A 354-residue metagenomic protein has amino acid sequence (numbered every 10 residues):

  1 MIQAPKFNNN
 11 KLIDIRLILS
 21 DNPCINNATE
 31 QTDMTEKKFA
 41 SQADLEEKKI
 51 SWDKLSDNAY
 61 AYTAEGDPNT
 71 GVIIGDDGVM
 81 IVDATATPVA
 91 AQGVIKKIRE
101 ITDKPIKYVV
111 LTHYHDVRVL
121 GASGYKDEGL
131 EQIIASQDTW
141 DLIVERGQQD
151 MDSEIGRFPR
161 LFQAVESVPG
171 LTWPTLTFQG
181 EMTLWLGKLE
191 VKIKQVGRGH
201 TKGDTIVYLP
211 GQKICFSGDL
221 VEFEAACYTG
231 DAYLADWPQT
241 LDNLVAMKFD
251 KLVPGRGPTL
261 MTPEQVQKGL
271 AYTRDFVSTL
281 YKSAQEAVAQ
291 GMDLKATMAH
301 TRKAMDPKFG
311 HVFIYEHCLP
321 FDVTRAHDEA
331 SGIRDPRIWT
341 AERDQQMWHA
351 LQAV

Functional and structural regions predicted by a protein language model:
I18-D77: Zn-dependent metallo-beta-lactamase
S51-K97, T205-G218: Conserved beta-strand hairpin/beta-sheet module of binuclear metal-dependent hydrolase folds, prominently
V82-A84, K107-H115, I134-Q137, V196 (+2 more regions): Active-site neighborhood of phospho(di)ester-bond hydrolases with catalytic His/Asp-centered motifs
V89, Y114-L120, W140-V144, T201-D204 (+2 more regions): Active-site environment of divalent metal-dependent phosphoester hydrolases
K96-T177, T183, K202: Active-site HxH/HxHxD metal-binding segment of metal-dependent hydrolases
T177-L209: Core dinuclear metal-dependent hydrolase active-site scaffold
D236-A296, H300: Divalent-metal (often Zn2+) His-rich catalytic cores of metallo-beta-lactamase-fold enzymes
Q290-V354: C-terminal regulatory/interaction regions
